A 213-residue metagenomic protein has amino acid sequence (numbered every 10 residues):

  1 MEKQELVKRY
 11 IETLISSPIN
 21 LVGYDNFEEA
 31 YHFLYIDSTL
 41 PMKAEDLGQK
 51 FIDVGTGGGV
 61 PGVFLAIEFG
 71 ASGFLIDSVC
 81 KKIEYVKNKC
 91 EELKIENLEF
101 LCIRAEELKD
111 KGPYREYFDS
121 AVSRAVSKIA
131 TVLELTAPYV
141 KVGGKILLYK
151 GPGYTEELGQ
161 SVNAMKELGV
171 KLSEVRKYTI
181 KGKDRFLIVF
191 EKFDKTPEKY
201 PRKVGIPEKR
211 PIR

Functional and structural regions predicted by a protein language model:
M1-G48, I52, K81, K87-L98: Class I SAM-dependent transferase core
G58-G70: Conserved SAM-binding loop of SAM-dependent methyltransferases across substrates and taxa, primarily the Class I
S72-D77: Conserved SAM-binding motif I beta-strand of class I
C102-K109: Conserved SAM/SAH-binding loop
K109-S120: A short acidic, Gly/Pro-enriched loop at the edge of an enzyme's catalytic core that lines a small-molecule cofactor
D119-T131, P138, P152: A short SAM/SAH-binding and catalytic strip from SAM-dependent methyltransferases
V140-V142: Helix-to-beta-strand junctions that scaffold the AdoMet/dcAdoMet cofactor pocket in Class I SAM-dependent enzymes
Q160-R213: SAM/dcSAM-binding transferase cores
